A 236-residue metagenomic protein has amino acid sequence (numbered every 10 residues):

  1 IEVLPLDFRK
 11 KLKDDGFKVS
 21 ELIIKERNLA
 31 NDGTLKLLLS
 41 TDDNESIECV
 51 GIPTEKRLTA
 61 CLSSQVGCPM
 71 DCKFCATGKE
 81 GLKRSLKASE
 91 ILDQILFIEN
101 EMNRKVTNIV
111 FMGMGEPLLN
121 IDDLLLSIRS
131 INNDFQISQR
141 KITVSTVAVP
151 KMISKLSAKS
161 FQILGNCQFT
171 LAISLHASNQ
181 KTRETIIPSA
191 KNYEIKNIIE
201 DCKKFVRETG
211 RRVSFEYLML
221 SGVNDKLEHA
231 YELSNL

Functional and structural regions predicted by a protein language model:
I1-L58: Flexible, acidic/Gly-rich N-terminal and inter-domain linker regions that tether and position cofactor-handling modules
L29-A30, S63-S64, S145, S174: Short linear Ser/Thr-Pro motifs
K36, T59-S63, T143, E216: Short aromatic/hydrophobic contact patches that present stacked aromatics for nucleic-acid/ligand binding
T41, V66-C68, L175-A177: Short, small-residue-rich loop/turn micro-motifs
P53-E90: Canonical Radical SAM [4Fe-4S] cluster-binding loop centered on the CxxxCxxC motif and its immediate flanking residues
K79-N108: Conserved alpha-helical substructure of the radical SAM core
E99-N100, R104-N108, G113-L236: Conserved AdoMet/S-adenosylmethionine-binding subsite of the radical SAM
